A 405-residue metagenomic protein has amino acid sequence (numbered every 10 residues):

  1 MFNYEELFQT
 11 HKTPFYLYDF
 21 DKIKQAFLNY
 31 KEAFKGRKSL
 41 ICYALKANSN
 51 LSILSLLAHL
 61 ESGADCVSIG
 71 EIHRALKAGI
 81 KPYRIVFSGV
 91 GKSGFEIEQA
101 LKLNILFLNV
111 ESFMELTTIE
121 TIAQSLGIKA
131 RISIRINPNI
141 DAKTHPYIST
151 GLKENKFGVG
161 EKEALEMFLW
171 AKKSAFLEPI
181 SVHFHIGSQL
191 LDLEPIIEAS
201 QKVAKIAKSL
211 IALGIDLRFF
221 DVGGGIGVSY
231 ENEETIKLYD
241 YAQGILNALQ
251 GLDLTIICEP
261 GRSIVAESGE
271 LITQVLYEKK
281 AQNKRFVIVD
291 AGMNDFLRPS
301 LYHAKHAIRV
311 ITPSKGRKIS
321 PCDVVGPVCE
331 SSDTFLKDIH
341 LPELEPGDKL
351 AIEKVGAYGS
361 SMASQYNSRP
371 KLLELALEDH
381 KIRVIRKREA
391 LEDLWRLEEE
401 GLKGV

Functional and structural regions predicted by a protein language model:
M1-A130, K172-E178, K205, S209-A212 (+3 more regions): A charged N-terminal "starter" segment
F2, F8, G244-L246, D253-V405: Charged (often Lys/Glu-rich) extended helix/loop segments that serve as interaction or gating elements
N3, D19-K22, A26, Y30 (+19 more regions): General structural feature for long, well-ordered alpha-helical segments within catalytic domains of soluble enzymes
I23, K46, S68, A100 (+7 more regions): Conserved, mostly hydrophobic/aromatic
A44-N50, V67-G70, V90-K92, E111-F113 (+7 more regions): Active-site beta-loop-alpha junctions enriched in small/polar residues
G63, V86, F107-N109, S133-R135 (+8 more regions): Structured core elements
K77-I80, L101-K102, Q124-I128, Y147-S149 (+8 more regions): Solvent-exposed alpha-helices and their adjacent loops that cap or buttress functional pockets in soluble metabolic
N139-Y277, N367, E378: Active-site loop/helix belt of alpha/beta enzymes
